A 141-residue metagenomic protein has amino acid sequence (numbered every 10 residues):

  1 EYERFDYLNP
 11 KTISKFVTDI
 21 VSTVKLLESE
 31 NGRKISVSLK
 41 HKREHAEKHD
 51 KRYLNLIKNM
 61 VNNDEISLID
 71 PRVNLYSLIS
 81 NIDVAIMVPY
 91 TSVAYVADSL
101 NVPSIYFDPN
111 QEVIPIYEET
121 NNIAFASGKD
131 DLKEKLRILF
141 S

Functional and structural regions predicted by a protein language model:
E1-L56: Conserved catalytic-core segment of nucleotide-activated headgroup transferases in glycan assembly
K15-S22, V73, D130, E134: Short, contiguous clusters of charged residues that form electrostatic/catalytic patches at enzyme active sites, used
V24-L27, I79, L136: Short hydrophobic patches on amphipathic alpha-helices that form coiled-coil/helix-mediated interaction surfaces
K40-L100: Donor nucleotide-activated moiety binding/catalytic core segment of transferases that use nucleotide-activated donors
K58-N62, V84, S92-S141: Catalytic binding pocket for nucleotide-activated donors in carbohydrate/polymer assembly enzymes
